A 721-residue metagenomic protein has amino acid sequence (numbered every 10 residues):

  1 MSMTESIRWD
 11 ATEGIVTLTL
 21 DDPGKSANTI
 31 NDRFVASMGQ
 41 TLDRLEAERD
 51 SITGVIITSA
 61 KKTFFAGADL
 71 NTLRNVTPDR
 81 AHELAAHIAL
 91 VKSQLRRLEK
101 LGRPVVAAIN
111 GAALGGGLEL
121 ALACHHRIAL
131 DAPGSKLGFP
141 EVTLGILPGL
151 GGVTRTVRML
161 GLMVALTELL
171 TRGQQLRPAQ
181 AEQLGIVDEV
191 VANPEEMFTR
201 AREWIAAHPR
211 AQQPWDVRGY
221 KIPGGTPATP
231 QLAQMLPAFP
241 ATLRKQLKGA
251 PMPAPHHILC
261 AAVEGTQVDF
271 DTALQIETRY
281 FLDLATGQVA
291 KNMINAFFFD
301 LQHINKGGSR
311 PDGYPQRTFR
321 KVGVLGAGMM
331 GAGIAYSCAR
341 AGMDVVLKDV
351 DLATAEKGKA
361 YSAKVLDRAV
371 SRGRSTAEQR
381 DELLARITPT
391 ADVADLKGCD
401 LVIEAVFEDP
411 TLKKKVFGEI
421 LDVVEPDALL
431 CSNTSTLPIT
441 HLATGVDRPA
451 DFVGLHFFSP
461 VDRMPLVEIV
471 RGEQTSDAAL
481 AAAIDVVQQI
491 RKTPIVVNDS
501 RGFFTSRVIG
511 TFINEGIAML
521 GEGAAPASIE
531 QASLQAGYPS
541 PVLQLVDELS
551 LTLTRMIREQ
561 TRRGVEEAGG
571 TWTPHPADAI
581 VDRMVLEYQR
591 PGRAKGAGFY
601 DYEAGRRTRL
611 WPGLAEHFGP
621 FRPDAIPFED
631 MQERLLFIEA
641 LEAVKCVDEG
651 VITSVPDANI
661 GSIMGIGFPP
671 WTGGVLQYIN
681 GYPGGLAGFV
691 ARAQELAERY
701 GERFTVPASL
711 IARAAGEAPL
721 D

Functional and structural regions predicted by a protein language model:
M1-T58, H82, S93-R96: Conserved CoA-thioester-binding segment of acyl-CoA-metabolizing enzymes
D10-A11, D21, N75-R80, A85-I88 (+4 more regions): N-terminal glycine-rich phosphate-binding loop for ADP-containing cofactors
S51-T53, R103, A428: Short, well-ordered coil/turn segments that N-cap beta-strands
S59-Q94, A113, T143-G145: Glycine- (often His-adjacent) and acidic-residue-rich active-site loop that binds/positions the CoA thioester
Q94-A107: Conserved catalytic cysteine-centered active-site region of acyl-thioester-dependent Claisen-condensing enzymes
A107, G111-G117: Gly/Ser-rich catalytic serine loop of serine hydrolases
G115, P133-P140: Short glycine/proline-centered loop/turn elements that form peptide/ligand docking sites
